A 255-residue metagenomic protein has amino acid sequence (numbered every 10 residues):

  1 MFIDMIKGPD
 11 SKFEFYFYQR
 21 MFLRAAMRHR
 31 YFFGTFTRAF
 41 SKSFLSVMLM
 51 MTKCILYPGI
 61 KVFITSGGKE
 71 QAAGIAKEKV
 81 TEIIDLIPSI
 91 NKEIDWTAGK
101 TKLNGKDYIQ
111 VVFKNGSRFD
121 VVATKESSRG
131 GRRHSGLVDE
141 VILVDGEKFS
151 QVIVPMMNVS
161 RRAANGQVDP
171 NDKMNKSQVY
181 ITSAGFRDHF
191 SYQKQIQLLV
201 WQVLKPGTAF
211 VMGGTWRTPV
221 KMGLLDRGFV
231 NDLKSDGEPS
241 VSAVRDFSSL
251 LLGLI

Functional and structural regions predicted by a protein language model:
M1-I255: Phosphate/NTP-binding elements of NTP-utilizing enzymes
